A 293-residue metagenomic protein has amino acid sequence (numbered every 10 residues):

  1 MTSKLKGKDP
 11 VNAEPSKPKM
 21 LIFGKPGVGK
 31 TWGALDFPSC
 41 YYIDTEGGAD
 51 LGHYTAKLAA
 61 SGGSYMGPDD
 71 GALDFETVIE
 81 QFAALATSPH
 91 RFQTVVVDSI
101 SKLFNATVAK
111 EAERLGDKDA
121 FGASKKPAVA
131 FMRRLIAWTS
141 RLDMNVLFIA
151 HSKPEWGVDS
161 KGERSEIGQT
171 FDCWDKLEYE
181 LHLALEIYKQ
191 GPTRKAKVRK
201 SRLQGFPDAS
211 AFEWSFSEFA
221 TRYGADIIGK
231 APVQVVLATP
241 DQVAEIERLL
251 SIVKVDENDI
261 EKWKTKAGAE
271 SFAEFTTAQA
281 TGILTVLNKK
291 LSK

Functional and structural regions predicted by a protein language model:
M1-K30, D36-F37, Y41, G47-G52 (+3 more regions): Interfaces that engage single-stranded nucleic acids at replication/repair/recombination sites
D36-P38, L58-S61, L142, E180: Short, structured coil segments at secondary-structure junctions
E46, D98-S99, F148-K153: A short beta-strand-to-loop transition that corresponds to the Sensor-1 phosphate-sensing loop of AAA+ P-loop ATPases
A59, E111-L115, E163-S165: Glycine-rich, phosphate-binding/catalytic loops in enzymes
G71-I79, F121-R141, T170-E178: Amphipathic alpha-helical transducer elements in NTP-driven molecular machines
Q93: Short, surface-exposed polybasic-aromatic patches that bind anionic ligands, especially phosphate groups
V97-K126: Conserved P-loop NTPase nucleotide-binding/switch module
A137-F219: Phosphate-binding/switch region of NTP-binding enzymes
